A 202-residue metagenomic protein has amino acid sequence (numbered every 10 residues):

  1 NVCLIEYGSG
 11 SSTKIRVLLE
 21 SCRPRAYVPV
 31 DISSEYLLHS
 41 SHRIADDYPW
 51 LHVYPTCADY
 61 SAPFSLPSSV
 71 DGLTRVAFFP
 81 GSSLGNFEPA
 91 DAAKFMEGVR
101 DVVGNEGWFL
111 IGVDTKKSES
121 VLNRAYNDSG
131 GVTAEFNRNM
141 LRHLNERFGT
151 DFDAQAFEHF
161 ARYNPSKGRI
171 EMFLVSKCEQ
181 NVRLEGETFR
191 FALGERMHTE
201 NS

Functional and structural regions predicted by a protein language model:
V2-G10: Conserved class I S-adenosyl-L-methionine
S11-R23: Conserved SAM-binding loop of SAM-dependent methyltransferases across substrates and taxa, primarily the Class I
R25-D31: Conserved SAM-binding motif I beta-strand of class I
S33-E35: Conserved SAM/SAH-binding beta-strand->alpha-helix loop
Y48-A62: Conserved SAM-binding strand-loop segment of SAM-dependent methyltransferases
N86-G98: A short, conserved alpha-helix within the catalytic core of class I
D101-K116: Conserved beta-strand signature within the Rossmann-like core of class I S-adenosyl-L-methionine
T115, V121-S202: Substrate-binding/catalytic lobe of Class I Rossmann-like enzymes that use SAM or dcSAM, i.e., the mid-to-C-terminal
